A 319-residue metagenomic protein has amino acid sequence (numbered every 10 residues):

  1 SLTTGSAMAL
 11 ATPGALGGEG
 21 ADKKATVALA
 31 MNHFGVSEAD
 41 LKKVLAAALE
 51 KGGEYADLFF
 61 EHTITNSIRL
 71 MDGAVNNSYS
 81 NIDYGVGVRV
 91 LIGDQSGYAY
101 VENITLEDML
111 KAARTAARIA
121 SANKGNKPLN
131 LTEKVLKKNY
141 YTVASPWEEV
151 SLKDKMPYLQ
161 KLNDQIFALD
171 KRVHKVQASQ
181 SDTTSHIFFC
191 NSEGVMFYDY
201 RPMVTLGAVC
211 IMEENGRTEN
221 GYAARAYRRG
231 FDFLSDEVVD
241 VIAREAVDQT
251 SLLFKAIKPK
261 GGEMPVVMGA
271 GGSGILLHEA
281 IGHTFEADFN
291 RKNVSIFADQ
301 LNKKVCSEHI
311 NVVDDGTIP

Functional and structural regions predicted by a protein language model:
L2-P319: Active-site bordering "gate/hinge" segments that shape substrate access to catalytic or cofactor-binding pockets
